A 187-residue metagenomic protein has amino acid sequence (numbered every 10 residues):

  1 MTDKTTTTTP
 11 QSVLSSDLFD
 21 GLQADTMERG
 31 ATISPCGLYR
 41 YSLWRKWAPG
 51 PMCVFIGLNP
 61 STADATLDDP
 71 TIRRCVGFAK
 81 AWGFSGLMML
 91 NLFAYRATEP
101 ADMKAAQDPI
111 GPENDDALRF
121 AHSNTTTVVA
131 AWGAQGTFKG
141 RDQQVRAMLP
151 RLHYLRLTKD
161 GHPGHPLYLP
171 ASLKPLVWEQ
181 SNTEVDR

Functional and structural regions predicted by a protein language model:
T2-D69, R187: Active-site and ligand/interface coordination hotspots across diverse enzymes and nucleic-acid-associated assemblies
G37, D69-V76, D108-D116: Short acidic (Asp/Glu) patches
M52, S85-G86, R151: Residues at the starts of beta-strands that form the adenosine-phosphate
P60, A94, Q135: Short, glycine/serine-rich, charged loops/turns that create anion-binding and catalytic segments at active sites
S61-G83: A short mixed-secondary-structure module that forms the rim of ligand-binding clefts
S85-A101: Short connector loops at secondary-structure junctions
M103-R187: Glycine/proline-rich loop-helix segments at beta-alpha junctions forming the active-site rim of enzyme cores
